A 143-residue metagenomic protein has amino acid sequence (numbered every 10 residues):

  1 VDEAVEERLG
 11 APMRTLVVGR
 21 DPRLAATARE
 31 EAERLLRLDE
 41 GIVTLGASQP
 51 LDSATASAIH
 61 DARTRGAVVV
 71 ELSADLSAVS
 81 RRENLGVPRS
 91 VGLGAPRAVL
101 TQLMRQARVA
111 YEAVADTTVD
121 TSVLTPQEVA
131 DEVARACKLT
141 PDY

Functional and structural regions predicted by a protein language model:
V1-E33: Conserved substrate/cofactor phosphate-moiety recognition/catalytic segment in nucleotide-dependent phosphotransferases
L9, V17, L36, R63 (+4 more regions): Short, flexible helix/strand-to-coil boundary loops that buttress conserved ligand/catalytic motifs in alpha/beta
R14-P22, R105-D116: K/E-rich alpha-helical interaction surfaces of small helical-bundle regulatory domains
G19-R23, G46-A47, G94-A98: Short, flexible loop segments at the rims of nucleotide/cofactor-binding pockets, characterized by
R23-V68, L72-S73: Glycine-rich phosphate-binding loop used to anchor ATP phosphates in small-molecule kinases, encompassing both
A54-S57, R81-N84, D131: Short amphipathic alpha-helical segments
T64-A110: A glycine- and Lys/Arg-enriched "phosphate-lid" helix/loop adjacent to the NTP-binding pocket of small-molecule kinases
V68, R108-Y143: NTP-dependent small-molecule kinase module
